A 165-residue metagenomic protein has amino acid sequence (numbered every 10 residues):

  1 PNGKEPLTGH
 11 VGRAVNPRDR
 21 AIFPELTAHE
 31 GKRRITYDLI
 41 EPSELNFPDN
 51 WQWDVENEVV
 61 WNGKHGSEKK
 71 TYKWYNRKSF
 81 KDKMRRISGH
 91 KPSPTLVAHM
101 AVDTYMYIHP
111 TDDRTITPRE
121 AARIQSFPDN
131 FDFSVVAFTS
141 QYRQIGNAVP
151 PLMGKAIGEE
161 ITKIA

Functional and structural regions predicted by a protein language model:
P1-A165: C-terminal target-recognition/interaction regions appended to catalytic cores
